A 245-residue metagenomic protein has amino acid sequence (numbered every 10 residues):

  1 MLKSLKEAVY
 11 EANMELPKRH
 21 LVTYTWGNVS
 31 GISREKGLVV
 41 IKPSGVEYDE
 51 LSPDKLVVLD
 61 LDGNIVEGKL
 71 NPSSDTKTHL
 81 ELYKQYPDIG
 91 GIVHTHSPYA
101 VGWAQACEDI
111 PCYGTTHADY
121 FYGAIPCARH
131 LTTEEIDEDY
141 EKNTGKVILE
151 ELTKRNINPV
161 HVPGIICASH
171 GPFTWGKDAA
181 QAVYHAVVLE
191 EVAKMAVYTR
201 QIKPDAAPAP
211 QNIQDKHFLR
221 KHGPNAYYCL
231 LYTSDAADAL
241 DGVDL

Functional and structural regions predicted by a protein language model:
M1-S234: Glycine-rich flexible loops
C229-L245: Residue-level detector of conserved catalytic or cofactor/ligand-binding positions in enzyme active sites
